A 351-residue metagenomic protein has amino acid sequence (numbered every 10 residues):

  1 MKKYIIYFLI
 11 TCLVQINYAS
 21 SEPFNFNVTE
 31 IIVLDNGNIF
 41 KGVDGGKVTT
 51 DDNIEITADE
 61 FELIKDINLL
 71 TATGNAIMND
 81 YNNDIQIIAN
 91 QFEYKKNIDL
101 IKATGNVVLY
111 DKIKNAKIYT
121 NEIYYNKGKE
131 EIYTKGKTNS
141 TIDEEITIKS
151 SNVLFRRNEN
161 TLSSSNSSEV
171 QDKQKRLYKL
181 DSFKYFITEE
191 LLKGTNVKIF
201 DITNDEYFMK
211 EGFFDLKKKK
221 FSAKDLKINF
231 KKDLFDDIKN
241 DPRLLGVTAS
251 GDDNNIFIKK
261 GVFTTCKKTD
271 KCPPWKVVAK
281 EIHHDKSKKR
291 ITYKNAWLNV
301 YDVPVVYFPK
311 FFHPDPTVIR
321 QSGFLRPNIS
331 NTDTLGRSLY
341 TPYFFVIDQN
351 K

Functional and structural regions predicted by a protein language model:
M1-Y4: Positively charged n-region of N-terminal signal peptides that target proteins for export
I6-Q15: Bacterial N-terminal signal peptides
A19-K351: Structural signature for solvent-exposed beta-strand/loop edge elements and short helix-capping sites, enriched
